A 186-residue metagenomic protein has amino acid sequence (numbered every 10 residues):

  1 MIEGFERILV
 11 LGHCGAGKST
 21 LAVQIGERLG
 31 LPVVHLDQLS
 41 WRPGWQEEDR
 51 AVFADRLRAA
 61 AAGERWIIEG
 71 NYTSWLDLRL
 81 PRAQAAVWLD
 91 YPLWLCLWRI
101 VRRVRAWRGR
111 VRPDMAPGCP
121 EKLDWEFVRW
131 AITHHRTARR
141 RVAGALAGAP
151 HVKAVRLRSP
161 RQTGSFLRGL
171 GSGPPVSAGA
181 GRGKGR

Functional and structural regions predicted by a protein language model:
I2-E3, R28, W130-R186: NTP-dependent small-molecule kinase module
V10: Hydrophobic anchor at the beta1->P-loop junction of P-loop NTPases
C14: The conserved Walker
K18: Conserved lysine of the Walker
L21: Hydrophobic positions on the alpha1 helix immediately C-terminal to the Walker A/P-loop
Q24: Active-site signature of alpha/beta-hydrolase-fold catalytic machinery across serine- and Asp/Cys-nucleophile hydrolases
P32-Y91: Conserved nucleotide-sensing/catalytic segment adjacent to the nucleotide-binding pocket in NTP-handling enzymes
Y91-A138, S177: A glycine- and Lys/Arg-enriched "phosphate-lid" helix/loop adjacent to the NTP-binding pocket of small-molecule kinases
